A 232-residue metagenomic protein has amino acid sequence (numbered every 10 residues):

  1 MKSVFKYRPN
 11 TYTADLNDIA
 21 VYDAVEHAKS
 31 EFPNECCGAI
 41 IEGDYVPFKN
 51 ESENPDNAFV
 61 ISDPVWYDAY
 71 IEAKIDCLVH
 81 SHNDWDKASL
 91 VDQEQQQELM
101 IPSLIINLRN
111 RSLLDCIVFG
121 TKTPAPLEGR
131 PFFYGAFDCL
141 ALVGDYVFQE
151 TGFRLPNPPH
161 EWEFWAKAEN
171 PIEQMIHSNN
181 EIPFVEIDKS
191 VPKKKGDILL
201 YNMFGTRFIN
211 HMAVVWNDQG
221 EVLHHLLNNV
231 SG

Functional and structural regions predicted by a protein language model:
M1-I75, D84-K122: Conserved beta-strand-loop surface patch within small alpha/beta domains used for substrate/adaptor or ligand engagement
D76-C77, I198: Structural motif
H80-D84, H211: Histidine-centered divalent metal-coordination motifs
K122-T123, F133: Structured catalytic-domain cores with a bias toward divalent-metal coordination
L127-G129: Active-site-proximal or metal-binding-adjacent scaffold patches in catalytic folds
F132-E150: Active-site nucleophilic cysteine motif
G152-F164: Short acidic alpha-helical/loop segments enriched in Asp/Glu that coordinate divalent cations
E163-S231: ...with weaker cross-activation on analogous glycine-rich loops/strands in unrelated enzymes
